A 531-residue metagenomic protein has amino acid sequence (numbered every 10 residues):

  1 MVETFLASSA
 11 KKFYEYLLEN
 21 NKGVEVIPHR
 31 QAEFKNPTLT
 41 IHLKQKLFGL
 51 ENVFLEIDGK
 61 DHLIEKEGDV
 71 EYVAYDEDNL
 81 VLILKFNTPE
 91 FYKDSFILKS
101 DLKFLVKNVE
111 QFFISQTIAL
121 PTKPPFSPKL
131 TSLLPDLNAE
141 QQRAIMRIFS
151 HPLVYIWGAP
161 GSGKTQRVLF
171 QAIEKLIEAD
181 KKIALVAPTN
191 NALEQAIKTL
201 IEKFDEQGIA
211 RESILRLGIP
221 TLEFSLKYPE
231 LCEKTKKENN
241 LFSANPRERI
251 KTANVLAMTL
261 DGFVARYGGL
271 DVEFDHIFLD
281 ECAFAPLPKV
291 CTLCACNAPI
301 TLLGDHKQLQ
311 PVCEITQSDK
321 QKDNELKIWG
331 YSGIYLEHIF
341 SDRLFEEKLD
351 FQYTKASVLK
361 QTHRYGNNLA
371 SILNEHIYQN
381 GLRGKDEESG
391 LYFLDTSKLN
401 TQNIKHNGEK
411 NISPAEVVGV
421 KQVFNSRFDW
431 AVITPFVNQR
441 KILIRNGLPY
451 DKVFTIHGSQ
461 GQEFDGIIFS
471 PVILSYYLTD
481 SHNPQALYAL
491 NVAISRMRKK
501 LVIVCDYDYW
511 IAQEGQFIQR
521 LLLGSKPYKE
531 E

Functional and structural regions predicted by a protein language model:
M1-M146, I209, L217-K237, Q310 (+3 more regions): Pre-ATPase regulatory/linker segments immediately N-terminal to the P-loop/RecA-like helicase/translocase core
L133-P152, A159, R167, M258: N-terminal pre-P-loop "Q-motif" helix
V154-W157, A184: Short hydrophobic/aromatic beta-strand immediately N-terminal to the Walker A/P-loop
W157, G163-Q171, N190, Q195: Phosphate-binding Walker
T165-A179, T199-I201: Walker A/P-loop NTP-binding motif
E178, N191, D261-F263, G268-L279 (+1 more regions): Conserved helicase motor core of SF1/SF2 NTP-dependent helicases
K182, I197-N254: A substrate-engagement module of RecA-like helicase motors
I183-E202, V437: Conserved Walker A/P-loop ATP-binding site and its immediately adjacent core in helicase/helicase-like ATPase domains
